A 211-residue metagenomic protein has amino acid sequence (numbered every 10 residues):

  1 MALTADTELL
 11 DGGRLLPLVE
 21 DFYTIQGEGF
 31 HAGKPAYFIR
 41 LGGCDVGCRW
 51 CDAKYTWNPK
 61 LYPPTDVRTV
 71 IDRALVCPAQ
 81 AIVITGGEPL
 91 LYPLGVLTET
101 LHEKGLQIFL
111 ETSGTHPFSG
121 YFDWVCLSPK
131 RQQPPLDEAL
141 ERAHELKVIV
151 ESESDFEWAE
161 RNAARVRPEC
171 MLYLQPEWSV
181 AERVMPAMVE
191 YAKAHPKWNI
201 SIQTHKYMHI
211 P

Functional and structural regions predicted by a protein language model:
L3, L16-Y23, P35-A36, G42 (+1 more regions): Conserved Radical SAM active-site core
L3-L10: Polytopic alpha-helical membrane-helix bundles and their juxtamembrane interface segments in multi-pass membrane
Q26-G29: A short beta-strand-turn-helix
H31-G33, L140: A generic structural micro-feature
L90-P211: Conserved AdoMet/S-adenosylmethionine-binding subsite of the radical SAM
